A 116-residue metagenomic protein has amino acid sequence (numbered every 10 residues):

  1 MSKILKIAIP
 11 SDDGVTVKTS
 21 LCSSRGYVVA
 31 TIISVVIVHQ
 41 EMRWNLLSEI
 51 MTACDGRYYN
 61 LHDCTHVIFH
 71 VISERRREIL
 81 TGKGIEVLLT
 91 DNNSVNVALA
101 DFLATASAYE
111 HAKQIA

Functional and structural regions predicted by a protein language model:
M1-G56, H62-D63, G82, T90-A116: Non-catalytic interface/targeting segments
F69: Glycine- and other small-residue-rich loops at beta-strand/loop junctions that grip anionic moieties
I72-E78: Short, glycine/polar-rich helix-capping loops at beta-to-alpha or helix-loop-helix junctions that flank or form
E78-G84: Short helix/strand-capping connector loops at secondary-structure junctions
